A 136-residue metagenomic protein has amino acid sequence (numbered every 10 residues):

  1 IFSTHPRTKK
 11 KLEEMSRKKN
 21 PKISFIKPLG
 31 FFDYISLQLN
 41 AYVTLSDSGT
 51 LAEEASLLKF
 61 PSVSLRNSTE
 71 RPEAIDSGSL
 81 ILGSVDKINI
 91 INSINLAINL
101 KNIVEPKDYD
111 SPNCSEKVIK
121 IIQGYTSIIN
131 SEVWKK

Functional and structural regions predicted by a protein language model:
I1-P6: Short internal beta-strands
T8-K136: Nucleotide-activated sugar donor-binding and catalytic core shared by glycosyltransferases and related lipid-linked
